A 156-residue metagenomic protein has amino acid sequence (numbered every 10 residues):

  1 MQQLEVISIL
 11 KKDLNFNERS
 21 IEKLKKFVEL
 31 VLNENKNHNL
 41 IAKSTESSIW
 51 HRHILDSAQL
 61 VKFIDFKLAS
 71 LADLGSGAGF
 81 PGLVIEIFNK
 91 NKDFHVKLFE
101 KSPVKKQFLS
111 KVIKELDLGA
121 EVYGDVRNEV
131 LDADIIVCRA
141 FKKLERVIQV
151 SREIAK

Functional and structural regions predicted by a protein language model:
Q2-L68, A72, V104-L118: Class I SAM-dependent transferase core
S57, F80-L83: Acidic, metal-associated active-site segment
F63-D65, I87-N91: Short, charge-rich binding segments
A72-L74, I135: Conserved beta-strand elements of the Class I
G75-G79: Class I SAM-dependent methyltransferase "Motif I" SAM/SAH-binding loop
G82-V84, N91-K156: S-adenosylmethionine
